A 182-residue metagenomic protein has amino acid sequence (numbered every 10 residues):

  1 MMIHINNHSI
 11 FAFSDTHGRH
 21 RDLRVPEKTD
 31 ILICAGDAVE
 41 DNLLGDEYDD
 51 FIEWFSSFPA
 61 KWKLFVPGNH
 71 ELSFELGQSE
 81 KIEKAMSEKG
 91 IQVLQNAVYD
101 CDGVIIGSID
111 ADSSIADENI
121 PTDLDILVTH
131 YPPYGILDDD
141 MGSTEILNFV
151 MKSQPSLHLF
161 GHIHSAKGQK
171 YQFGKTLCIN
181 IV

Functional and structural regions predicted by a protein language model:
M1-H4, Q95-G103, Q169-F173: Short acidic-hydrophobic surface loop/beta-edge motif
N7, F13-C101: Core catalytic region of metal-dependent phosphoesterases/phosphodiesterases, especially metallo-beta-lactamase-like
N7-H17, G103-D112, I126-H130, L177-V182: Active-site-proximal beta-strand elements of phosphoester/diester hydrolases
F11, I33, L64, L94 (+3 more regions): Hydrophobic/aromatic beta-strand patches that form the interior of the parallel beta-sheet core in alpha/beta enzyme
D15-R19, N69-H70, H130, S156-A166: Histidine-centered divalent metal-coordination motifs
V25-E27, F55-A60, K84-S87, I120-T122 (+3 more regions): Short, conserved loop/helix-junction motifs that constitute active-site signature segments in enzyme catalytic cores
K61-L64, Y134-V182: Conserved beta-sheet core of the metallophosphoesterase superfamily
K89, D102-F149: Binuclear metal-dependent hydrolase catalytic cores centered on His/Asp/Glu-rich metal-binding motifs
